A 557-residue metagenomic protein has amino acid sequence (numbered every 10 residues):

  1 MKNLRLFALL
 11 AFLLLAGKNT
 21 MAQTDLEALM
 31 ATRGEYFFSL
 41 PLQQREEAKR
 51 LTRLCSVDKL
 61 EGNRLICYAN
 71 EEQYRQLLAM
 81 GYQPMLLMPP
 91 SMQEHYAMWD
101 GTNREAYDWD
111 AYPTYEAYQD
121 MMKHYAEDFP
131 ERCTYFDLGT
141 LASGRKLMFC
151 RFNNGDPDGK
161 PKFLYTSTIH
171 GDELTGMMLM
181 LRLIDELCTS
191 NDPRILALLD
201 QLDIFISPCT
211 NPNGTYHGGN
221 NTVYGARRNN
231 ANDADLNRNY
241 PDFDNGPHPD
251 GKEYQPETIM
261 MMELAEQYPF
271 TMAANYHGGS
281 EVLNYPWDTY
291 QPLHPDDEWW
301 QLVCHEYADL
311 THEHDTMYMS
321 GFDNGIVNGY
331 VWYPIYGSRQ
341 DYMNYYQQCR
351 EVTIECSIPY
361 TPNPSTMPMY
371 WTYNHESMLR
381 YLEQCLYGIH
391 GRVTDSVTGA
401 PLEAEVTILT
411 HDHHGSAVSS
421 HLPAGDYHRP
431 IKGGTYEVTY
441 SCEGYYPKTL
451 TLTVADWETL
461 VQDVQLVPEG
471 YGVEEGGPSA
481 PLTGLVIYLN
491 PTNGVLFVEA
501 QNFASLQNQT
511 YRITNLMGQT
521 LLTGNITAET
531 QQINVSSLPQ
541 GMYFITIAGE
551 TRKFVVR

Functional and structural regions predicted by a protein language model:
M1-L29: Bacterial Sec-dependent N-terminal signal peptides
K18-A22, G477-R557: C-terminal outer-membrane/trafficking sorting elements
A142, P157-H305, E313, M317-S320 (+1 more regions): Active-site/substrate-binding loop(s) of hydrolase catalytic cores
M272-P295, G325-E383: Active-site-adjacent mobile loop/cap segments within catalytic or ligand-binding domains
I389-S396, V464: A short, amphipathic beta-strand motif
A400-K432: Short, acidic Ser/Thr/Gly-rich low-complexity loop/linker segments typical of extracellular and cell-surface proteins
G433-G444: A short, solvent-exposed beta-strand micro-motif common in secreted/extracellular proteins
E443-E469, V556-R557: Structured interaction patches on ligand/partner-binding surfaces of diverse proteins
